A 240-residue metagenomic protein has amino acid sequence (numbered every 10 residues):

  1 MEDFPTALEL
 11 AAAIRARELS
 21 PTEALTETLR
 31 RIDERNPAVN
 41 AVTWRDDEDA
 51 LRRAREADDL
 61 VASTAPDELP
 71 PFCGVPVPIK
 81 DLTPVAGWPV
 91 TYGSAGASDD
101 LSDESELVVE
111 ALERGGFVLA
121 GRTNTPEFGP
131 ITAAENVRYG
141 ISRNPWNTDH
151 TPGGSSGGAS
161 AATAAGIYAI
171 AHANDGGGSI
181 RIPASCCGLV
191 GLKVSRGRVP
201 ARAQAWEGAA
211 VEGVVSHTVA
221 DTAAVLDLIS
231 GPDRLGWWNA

Functional and structural regions predicted by a protein language model:
M1-L51: An N-terminal boundary/leader segment
D3-T6, G74, P89, V211 (+1 more regions): Gly/Ser-rich, acidic/histidine-flanked active-site/gating loops
L10-A16, P78, G96-D100, A210-H217: Short, well-ordered beta-strand elements within core beta-sheets of diverse protein domains
T28, A50, G74, K80 (+3 more regions): Conserved hydrophobic/aromatic pocket- or pore-lining residues that grip, position, or stack substrates in active sites
E48-R55, G116-F117, P126: Long amphipathic alpha-helix in the N-terminal Rossmann-like dinucleotide-binding domain of NAD(P)-dependent
A57-P76, D221: Immediate post-signal peptide segment of exported/extracytoplasmic ligand-binding proteins
P71-V108: Enzymes and membrane/adaptor proteins characterized by extended Gly/Ser/Thr/Asp/Glu-rich, aromatic-dotted
E104-I229: Short glycine/serine-rich loop segments
